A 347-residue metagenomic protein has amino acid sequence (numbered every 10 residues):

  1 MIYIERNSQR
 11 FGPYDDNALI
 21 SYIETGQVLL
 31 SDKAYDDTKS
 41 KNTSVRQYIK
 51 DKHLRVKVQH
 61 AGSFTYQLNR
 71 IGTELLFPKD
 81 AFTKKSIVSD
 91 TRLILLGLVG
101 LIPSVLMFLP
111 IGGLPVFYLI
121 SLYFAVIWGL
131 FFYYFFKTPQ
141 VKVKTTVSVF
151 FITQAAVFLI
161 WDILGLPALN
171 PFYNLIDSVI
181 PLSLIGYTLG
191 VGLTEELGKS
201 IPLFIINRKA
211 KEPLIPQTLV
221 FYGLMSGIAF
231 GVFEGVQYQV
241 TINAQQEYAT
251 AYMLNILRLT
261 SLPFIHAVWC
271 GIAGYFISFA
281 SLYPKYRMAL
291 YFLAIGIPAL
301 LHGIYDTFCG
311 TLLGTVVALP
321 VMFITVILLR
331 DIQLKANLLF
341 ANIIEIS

Functional and structural regions predicted by a protein language model:
M1-L68: Protein-protein interaction regions
E24-T25, L54-S347: Hydrophobic alpha-helical segments at protein termini of multi-pass membrane proteins
